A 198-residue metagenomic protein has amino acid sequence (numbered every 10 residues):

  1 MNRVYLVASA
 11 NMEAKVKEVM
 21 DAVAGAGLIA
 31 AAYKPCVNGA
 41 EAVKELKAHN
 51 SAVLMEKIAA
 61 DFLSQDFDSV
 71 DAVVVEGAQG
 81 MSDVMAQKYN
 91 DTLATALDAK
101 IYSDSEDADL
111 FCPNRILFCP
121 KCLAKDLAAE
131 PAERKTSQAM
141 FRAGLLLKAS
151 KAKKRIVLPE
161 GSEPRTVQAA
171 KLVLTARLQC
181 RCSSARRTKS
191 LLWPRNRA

Functional and structural regions predicted by a protein language model:
N2-L97: ATP-dependent carboxylate-amine ligase catalytic core
N2-S9, K57, A96, Y102-A139: C-terminal lobe/tail of nucleotide-utilizing enzymes
A14-K15, G39-A42, D107-C112, K125 (+2 more regions): Short, charged/polar "capping" segments at the starts of alpha-helices and the immediately preceding loops
A24, A170-T175: Gly/Ala-rich phosphate-binding loop of Rossmann-like dinucleotide-binding domains, activating on the conserved
S51-F67, E130-R142, S150: Positively charged, low-complexity intrinsically disordered leader regions
Q65-D68, T92-A96, Q138, L147-K151 (+2 more regions): Solvent-exposed alpha-helices and their adjacent loops that cap or buttress functional pockets in soluble metabolic
K100-S105, L117, V157, C180-S184: Short hydrophobic alpha-helical runs that function as membrane-insertion/retention elements
L174-A198: Terminal amphipathic helices with adjacent charged low-complexity linkers/tails
